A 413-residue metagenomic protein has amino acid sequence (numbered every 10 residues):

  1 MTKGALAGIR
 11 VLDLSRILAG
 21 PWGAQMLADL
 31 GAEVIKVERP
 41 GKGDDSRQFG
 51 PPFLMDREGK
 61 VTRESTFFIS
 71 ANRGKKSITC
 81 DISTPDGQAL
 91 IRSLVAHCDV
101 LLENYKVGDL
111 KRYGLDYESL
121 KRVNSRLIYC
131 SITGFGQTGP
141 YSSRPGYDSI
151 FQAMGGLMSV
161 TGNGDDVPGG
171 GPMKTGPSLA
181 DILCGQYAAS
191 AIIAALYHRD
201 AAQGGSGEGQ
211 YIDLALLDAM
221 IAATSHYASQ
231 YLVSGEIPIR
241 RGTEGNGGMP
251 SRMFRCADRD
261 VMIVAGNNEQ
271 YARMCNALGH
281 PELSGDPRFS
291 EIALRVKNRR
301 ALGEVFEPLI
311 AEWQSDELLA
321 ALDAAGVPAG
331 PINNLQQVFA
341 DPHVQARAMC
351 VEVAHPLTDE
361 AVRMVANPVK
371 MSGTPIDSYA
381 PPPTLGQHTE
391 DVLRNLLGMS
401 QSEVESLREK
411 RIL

Functional and structural regions predicted by a protein language model:
M1-G205, T384, E390-L413: N-terminal helix-loop segment corresponding to the beta1-alpha1 unit of nucleotide/adenylate-binding folds
T2, S290, H355-S406: Flexible, small-/acidic-enriched active-site or ligand-binding loops
V34-V37, D323-Q337, M399-V404: Short, well-structured beta-strand/strand-turn elements
Q137, V167-S178, D200-M220, I239-N246 (+1 more regions): Conserved Rossmann-fold dehydrogenase catalytic segment
D166, G185-E208, A222-V233, C275-E282: Oxidoreductase and adenylate-handling cofactor-binding alpha/beta cores
S234-S251, N367: Active-site Gly/Thr loop motif
E244, M249-A325, A329: Aromatic-enriched alpha-helical interface/lid elements that frame and gate functional surfaces
A324-D377: A glycine-rich dinucleotide-binding beta-alpha-beta segment and adjacent secondary-structure elements that constitute
